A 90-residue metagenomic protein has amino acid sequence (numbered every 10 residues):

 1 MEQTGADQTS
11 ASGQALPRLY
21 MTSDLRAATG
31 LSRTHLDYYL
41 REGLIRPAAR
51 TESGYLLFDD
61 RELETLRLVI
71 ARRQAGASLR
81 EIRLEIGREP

Functional and structural regions predicted by a protein language model:
M1-A28, T34, R41-E52, L57-P90: Arg/Lys-rich, alpha-helical DNA-contact motif
